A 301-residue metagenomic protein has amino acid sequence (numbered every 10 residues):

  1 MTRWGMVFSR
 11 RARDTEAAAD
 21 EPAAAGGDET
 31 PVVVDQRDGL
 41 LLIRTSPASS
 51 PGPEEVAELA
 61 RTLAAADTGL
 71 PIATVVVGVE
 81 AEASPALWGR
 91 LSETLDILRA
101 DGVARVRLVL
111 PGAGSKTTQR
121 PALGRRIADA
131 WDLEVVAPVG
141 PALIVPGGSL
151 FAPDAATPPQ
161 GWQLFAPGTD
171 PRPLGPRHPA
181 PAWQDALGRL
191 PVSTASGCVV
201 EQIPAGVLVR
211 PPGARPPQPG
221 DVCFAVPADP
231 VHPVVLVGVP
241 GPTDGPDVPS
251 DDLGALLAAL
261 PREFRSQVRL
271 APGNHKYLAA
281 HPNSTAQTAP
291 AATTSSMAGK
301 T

Functional and structural regions predicted by a protein language model:
M1-T301: Disordered regulatory segments flanking catalytic cores
